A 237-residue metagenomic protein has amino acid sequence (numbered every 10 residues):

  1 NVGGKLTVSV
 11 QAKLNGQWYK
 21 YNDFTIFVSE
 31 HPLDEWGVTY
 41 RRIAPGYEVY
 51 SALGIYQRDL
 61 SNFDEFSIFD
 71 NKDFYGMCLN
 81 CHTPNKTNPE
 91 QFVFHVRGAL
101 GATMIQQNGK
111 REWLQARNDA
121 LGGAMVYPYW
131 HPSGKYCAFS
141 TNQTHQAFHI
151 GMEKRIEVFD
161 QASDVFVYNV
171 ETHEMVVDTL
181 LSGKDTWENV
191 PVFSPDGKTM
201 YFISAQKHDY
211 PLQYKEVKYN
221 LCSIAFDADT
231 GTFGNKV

Functional and structural regions predicted by a protein language model:
N1-S29: Beta-strand-enriched, solvent-exposed domains that form extended recognition/catalytic surfaces
W36-Q115: Conserved, compact domain cores that house catalytic/ligand-binding motifs in diverse enzymes and effector modules
W36-Y50, F139-Q161, I203-K218: Short, conserved, GDST-rich strand-edge loop motifs in beta-rich repeat architectures
S61-M77, Q106-A124, V167-W187, A225-V237: Multi-bladed beta-propeller domains
C78-N80, A124-V126, Q161, W187-N189 (+1 more regions): Beta-rich catalytic cores
T83-N85, Y129, V192: Conserved beta-strand position repeated across blades of beta-propeller domains
K86-N88, P132-S133, P195-D196: Residue-level detector of Asp-centered blade-edge/turn motifs that repeat once per structural unit in beta-propeller
Q91-F92, G134-C137, M200: Hydrophobic beta-strand positions that form the internal "hydrophobic ladder" of WD40/Gbeta-like beta-propeller blades
